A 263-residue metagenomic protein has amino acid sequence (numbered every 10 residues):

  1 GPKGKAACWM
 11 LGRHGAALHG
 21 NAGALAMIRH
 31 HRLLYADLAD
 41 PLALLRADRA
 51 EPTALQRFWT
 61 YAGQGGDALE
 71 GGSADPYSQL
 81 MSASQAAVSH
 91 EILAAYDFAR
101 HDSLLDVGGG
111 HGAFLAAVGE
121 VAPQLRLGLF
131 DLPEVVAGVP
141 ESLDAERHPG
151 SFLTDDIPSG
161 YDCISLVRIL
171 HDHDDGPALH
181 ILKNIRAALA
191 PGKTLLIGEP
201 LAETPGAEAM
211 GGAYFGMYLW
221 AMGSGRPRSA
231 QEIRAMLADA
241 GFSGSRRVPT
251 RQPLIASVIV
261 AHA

Functional and structural regions predicted by a protein language model:
G1-D102: Conserved Class I S-adenosyl-L-methionine-dependent methyltransferase catalytic core
F98-A99, S103, V107-A263: Alpha-helical subdomain
